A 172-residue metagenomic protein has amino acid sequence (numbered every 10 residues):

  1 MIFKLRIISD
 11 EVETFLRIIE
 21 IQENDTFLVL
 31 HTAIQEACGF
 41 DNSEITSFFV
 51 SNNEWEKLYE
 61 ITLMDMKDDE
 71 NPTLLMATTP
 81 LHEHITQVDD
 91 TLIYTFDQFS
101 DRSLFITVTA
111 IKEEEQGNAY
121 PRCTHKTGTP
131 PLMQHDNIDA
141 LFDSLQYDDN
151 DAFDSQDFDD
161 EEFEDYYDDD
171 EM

Functional and structural regions predicted by a protein language model:
M1-M172: Short linear regulatory motifs enriched in tryptophan with gly/pro/ser
